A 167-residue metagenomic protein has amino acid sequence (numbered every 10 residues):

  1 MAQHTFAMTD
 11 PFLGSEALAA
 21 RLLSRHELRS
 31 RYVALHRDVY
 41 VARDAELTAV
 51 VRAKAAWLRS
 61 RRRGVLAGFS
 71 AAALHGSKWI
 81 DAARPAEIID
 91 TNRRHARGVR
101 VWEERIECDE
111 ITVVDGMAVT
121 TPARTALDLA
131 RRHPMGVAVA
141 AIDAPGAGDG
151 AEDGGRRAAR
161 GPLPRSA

Functional and structural regions predicted by a protein language model:
M1-A167: Short gly/ser-rich loop at a beta-strand->alpha-helix junction or flexible surface loop bordering the NTP-binding
